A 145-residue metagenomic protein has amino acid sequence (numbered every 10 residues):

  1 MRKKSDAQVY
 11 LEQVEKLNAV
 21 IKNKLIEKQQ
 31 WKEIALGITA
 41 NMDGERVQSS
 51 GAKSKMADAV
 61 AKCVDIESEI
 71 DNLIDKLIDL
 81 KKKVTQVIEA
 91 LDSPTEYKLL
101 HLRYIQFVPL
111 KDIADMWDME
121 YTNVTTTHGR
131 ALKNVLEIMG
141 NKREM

Functional and structural regions predicted by a protein language model:
M1-A90, M139-M145: N-terminal interaction/assembly modules
L80-K83, P94-E96, T127: N-terminal positioning helix adjacent to the helix-turn-helix/winged-helix DNA-binding module
L91-Q106: Short amphipathic alpha helix immediately N-terminal
D112-W117: Short alpha-helical "recognition helix" segments of helix-turn-helix
D118-I138: DNA-recognition helix of helix-turn-helix
